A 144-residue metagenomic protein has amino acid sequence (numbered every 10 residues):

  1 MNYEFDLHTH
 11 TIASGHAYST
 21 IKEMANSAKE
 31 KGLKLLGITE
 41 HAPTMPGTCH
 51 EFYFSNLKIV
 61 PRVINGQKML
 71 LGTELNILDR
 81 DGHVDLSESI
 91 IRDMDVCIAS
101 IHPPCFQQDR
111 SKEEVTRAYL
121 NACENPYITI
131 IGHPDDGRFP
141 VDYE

Functional and structural regions predicted by a protein language model:
M1-H10: Replace "His-x-His-based motif
N2, A42, G47-E144: Extended substrate/RNA-proximal surfaces in nucleic-acid metabolism proteins
L7, T39, G132: Single, functionally critical "micro-switch" positions that shape active/binding sites and transmembrane helices
H16-T20, K112: Glycine-rich anion/phosphate-binding loops
K22-L36, N56-V60: Alpha-helical scaffold segments that flank or form the walls of functional sites
K34-L35, T39, T129: Short acidic/polar active-site loop segments enriched in Thr and Asp
